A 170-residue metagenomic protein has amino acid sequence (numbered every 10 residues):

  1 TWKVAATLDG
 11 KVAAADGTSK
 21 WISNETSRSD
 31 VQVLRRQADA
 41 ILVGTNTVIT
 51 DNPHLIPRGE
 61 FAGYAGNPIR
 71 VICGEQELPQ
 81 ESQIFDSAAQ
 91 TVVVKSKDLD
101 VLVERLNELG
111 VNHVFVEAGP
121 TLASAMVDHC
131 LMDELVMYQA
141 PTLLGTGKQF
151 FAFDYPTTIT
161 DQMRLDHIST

Functional and structural regions predicted by a protein language model:
T1-T170: Enzymes that bind and transform nitrogen-containing heteroaromatic metabolites
